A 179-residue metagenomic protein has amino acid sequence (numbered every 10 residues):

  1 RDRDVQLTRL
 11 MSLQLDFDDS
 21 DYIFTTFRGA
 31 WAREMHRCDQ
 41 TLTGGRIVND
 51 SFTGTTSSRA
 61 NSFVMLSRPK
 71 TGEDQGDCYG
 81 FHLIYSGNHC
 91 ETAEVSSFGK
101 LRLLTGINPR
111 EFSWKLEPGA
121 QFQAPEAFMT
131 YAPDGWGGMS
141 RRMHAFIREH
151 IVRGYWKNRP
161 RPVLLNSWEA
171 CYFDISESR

Functional and structural regions predicted by a protein language model:
R1, T105, P118, S176-R179: Short, intrinsically disordered, charge-balanced linker/junction segments flanking boundaries in proteins
R1-K100, R110-F112: Polysaccharide-binding surfaces and accessory modules of carbohydrate-active proteins
S12, F128-T130, A170-Y172: Short, solvent-exposed loop/turn segments at secondary-structure junctions
L83, G87, E94, M129-M143 (+1 more regions): Acidic/glycine-rich phosphate/pyrophosphate-binding loops and surrounding catalytic core that coordinate Mg2+
L101-R102, W114, Q123, I147 (+1 more regions): Active-site-proximal, glycine-rich beta->alpha crossover segments in alpha/beta enzymes that shape flexible
L104-P109, E117, W168-E169: Domain-wide signal for the mature, well-folded portions of proteins, strongly enriched in nucleus-encoded organellar
W114-P133: Short Pro-Gly-centered flexible turn/kink motifs
R142-R179: An acidic-aromatic substrate-binding cleft motif
